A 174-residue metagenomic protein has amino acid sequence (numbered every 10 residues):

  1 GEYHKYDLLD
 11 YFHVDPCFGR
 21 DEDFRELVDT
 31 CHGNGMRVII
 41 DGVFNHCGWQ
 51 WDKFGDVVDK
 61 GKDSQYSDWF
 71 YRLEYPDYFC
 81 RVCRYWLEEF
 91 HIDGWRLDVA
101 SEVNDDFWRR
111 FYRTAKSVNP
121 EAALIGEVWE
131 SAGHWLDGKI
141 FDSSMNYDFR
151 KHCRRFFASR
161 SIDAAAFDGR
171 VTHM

Functional and structural regions predicted by a protein language model:
G1-E89, F111-S117, A123, H134-W135 (+2 more regions): Substrate-binding/active-site clefts of carbohydrate-active enzymes
V38-I40, W95, L124-G126, S143-M145: Hydrophobic faces of well-ordered beta-strands that scaffold small-molecule active sites in alpha/beta enzyme cores
V43-N45, A100-E102, W129-S131: Active-site beta-loop-alpha junctions enriched in small/polar residues
E88-R96: Short, surface-exposed connector motifs at secondary-structure boundaries
D105-R109: Conserved strand-to-helix beginnings and helix N-cap segments that scaffold or border functional pockets
G133-D142: Glycine-rich, charge-decorated loop segments at or immediately adjacent to ligand/cofactor-binding or catalytic sites
S143-R154: Acidic, Ser/Thr-rich peripheral helices and adjacent loops at domain boundaries
S161-M174: Glycoside hydrolase catalytic-domain groove-lining segments
